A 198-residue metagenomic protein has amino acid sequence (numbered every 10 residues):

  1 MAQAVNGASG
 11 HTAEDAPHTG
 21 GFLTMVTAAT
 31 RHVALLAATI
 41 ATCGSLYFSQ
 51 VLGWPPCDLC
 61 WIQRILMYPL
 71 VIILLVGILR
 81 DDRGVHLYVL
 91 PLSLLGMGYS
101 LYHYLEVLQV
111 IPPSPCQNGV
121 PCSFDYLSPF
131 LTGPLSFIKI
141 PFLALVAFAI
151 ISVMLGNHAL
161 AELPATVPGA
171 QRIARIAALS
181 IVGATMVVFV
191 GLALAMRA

Functional and structural regions predicted by a protein language model:
M1-P56, M67, R83-A198: Secretory/periplasmic and organellar redox-cofactor proteins
Q63: Cys/His-rich metal-chelating microdomains
L70-D81: Canonical alpha-helical transmembrane segments
